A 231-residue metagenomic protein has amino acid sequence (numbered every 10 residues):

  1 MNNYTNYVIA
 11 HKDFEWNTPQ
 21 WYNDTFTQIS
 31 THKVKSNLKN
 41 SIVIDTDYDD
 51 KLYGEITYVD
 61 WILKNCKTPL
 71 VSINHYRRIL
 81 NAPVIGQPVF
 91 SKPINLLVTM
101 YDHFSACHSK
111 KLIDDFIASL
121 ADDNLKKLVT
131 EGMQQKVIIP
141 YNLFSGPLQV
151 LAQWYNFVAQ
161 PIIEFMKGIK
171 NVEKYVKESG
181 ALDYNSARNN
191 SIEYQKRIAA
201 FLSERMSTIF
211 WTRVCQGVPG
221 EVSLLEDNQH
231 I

Functional and structural regions predicted by a protein language model:
M1-I231: ER/Golgi luminal nucleotide-sugar-dependent glycosyltransferases, focusing on the catalytic module
